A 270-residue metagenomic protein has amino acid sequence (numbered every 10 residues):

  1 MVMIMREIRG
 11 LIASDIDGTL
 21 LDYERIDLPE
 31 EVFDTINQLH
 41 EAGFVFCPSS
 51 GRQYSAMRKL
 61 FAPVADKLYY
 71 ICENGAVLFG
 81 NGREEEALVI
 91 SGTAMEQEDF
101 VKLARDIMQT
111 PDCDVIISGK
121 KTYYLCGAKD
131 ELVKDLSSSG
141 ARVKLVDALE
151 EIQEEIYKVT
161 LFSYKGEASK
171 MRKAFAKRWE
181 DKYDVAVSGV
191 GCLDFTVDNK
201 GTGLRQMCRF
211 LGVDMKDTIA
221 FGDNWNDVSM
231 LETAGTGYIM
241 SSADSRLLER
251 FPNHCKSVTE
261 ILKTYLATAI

Functional and structural regions predicted by a protein language model:
M1-S14, E24, N37, V213: Non-catalytic pre-domain segments flanking phosphatase-related domains
R6-L11, P29, L193-I270: Mg2+-dependent phosphoryl-transfer enzymes with acidic/Ser/Thr/Gly-rich catalytic loops
I16, R52, D223-N224: Active-site metal-binding loops of divalent metal-dependent hydrolases
E30-E131: Active-site phosphate-binding/coordination module
G43-C47, D66-L68, K158, K216-T218 (+1 more regions): Short active-site oxyanion
M57-F61, M171, F175, M230 (+1 more regions): Hydrophobic packing residues within well-ordered alpha-helices of enzyme cores
T110-F221, S242: Conserved acidic, metal-coordinating active-site core of Asp-based, Mg2+-dependent phosphoryl-transfer enzymes
